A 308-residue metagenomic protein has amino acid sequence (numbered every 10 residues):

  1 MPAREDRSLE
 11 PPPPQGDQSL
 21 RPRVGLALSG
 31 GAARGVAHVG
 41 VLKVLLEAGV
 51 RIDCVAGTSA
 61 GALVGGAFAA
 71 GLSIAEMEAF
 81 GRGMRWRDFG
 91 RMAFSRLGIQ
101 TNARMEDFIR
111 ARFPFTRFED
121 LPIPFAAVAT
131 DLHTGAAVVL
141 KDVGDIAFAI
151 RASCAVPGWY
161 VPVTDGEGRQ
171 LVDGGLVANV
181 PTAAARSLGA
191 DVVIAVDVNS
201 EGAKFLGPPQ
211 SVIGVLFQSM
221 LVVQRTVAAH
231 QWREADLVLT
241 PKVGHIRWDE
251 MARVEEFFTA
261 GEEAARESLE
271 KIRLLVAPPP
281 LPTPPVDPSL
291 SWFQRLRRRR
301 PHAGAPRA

Functional and structural regions predicted by a protein language model:
M1-A56, G66-A308: Patatin-like phospholipase
G57, G61: Gly/Ala-rich beta-loop-alpha elbow adjacent to hydrolase catalytic centers
